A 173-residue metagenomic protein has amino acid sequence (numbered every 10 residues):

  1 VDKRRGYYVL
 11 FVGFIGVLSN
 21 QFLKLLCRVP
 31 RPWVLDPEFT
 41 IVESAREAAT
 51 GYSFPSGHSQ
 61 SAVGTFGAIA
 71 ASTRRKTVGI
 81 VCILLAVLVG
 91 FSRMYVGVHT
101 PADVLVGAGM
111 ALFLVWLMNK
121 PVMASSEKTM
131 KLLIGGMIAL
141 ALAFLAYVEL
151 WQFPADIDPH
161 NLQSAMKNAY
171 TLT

Functional and structural regions predicted by a protein language model:
V1-D2, H58: Hydrophobic alpha-helical transmembrane segments
D2-L18: Interfacial segments of alpha-helical transmembrane regions
V17, W33-T173: Membrane-embedded catalytic cores of phosphoryl/pyrophosphoryl-handling enzymes
F22-L35: Transmembrane alpha-helix boundary signature
